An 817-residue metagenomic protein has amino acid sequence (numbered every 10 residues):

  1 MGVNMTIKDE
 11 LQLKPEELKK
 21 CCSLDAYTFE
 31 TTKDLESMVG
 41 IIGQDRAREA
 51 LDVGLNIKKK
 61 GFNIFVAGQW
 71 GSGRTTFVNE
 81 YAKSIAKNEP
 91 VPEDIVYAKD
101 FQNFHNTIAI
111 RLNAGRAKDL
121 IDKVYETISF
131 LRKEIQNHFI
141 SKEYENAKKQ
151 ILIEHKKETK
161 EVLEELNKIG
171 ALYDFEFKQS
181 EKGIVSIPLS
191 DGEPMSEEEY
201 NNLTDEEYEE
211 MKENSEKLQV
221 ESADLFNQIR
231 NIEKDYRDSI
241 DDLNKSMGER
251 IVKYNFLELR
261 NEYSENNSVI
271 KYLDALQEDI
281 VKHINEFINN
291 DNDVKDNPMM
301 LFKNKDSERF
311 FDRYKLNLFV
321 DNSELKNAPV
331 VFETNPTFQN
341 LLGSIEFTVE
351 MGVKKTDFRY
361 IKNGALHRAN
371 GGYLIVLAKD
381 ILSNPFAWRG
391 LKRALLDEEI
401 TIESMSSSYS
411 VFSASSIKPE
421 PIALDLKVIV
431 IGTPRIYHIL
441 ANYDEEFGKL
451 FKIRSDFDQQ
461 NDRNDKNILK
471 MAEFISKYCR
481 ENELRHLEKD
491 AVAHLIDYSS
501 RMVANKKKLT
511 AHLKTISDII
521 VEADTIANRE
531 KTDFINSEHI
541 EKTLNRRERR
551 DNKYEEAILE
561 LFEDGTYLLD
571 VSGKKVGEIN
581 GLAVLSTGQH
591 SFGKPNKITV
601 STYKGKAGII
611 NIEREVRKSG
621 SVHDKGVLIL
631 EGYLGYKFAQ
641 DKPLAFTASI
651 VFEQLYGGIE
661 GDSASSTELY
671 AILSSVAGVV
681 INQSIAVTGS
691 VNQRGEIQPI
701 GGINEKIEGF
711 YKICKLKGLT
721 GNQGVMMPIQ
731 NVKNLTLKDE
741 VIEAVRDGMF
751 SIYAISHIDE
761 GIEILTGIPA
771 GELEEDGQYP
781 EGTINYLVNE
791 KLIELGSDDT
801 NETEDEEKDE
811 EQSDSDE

Functional and structural regions predicted by a protein language model:
G2-A441, E446, K452-N464, I468 (+9 more regions): Conserved ASCE/P-loop NTPase catalytic core
D357-L366, G372, A378-P385, R389-L391 (+3 more regions): Peripheral, non-AAA+ core regions of ATP-driven protein-machinery
